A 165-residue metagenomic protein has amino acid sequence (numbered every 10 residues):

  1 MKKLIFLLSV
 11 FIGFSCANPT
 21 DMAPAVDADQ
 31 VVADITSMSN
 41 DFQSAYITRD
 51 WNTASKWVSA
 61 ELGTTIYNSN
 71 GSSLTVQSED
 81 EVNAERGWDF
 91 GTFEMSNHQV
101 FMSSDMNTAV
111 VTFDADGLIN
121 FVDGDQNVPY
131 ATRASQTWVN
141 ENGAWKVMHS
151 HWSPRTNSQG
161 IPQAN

Functional and structural regions predicted by a protein language model:
L4-G13: Sec-dependent N-terminal signal peptides
C16-N52, K56, I161-N165: Short, low-complexity N-terminal intrinsically disordered segments enriched in polar/charged residues
N18, A131-G160: Short beta-strand edge/turn micro-motifs at domain boundaries
A23-P24, V122-P129, N157-Q163: A short acidic/glycine-rich loop-to-helix N-cap element
A25-V26, Q43-S44, T65-G71, G124: Second-shell loop/turn segments in exported
W51-S104, D114, V128-P129: A solvent-exposed, acidic/Ser-Thr-rich amphipathic alpha-helical stretch
V100-V110, W138-A144: A short, structured loop/turn motif at beta-sheet edges
F113-N120: Generic short beta-strand segments
